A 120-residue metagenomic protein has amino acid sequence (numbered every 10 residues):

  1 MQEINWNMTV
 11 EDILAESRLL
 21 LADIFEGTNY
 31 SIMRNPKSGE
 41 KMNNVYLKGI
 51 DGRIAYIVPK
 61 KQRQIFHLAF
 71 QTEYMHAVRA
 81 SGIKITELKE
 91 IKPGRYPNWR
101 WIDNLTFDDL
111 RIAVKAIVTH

Functional and structural regions predicted by a protein language model:
M1-K48: Negatively charged, low-complexity tracts enriched in Asp/Glu with abundant Ser/Thr
M1-Q2, I13, K60-Q62, K92-Y96 (+1 more regions): Generic structural signal for short, solvent-exposed loop/turn connectors between secondary structure elements
N5, E26, G82, I117-T119: Short, flexible coil/linker elements and helix-boundary hinge sites characteristic of intrinsically disordered
N7-A15, Q64-E73, A77, D103 (+1 more regions): Structural boundary micro-motifs
G27, Y74-V78, H120: N-acyltransferase acceptor-side catalytic subdomain
P36-R95: Short, conserved beta-strand/beta-arch hydrophobic-aromatic motifs that form part of recognition grooves or interface
E90-H120: Well-ordered alpha/beta subsegment
